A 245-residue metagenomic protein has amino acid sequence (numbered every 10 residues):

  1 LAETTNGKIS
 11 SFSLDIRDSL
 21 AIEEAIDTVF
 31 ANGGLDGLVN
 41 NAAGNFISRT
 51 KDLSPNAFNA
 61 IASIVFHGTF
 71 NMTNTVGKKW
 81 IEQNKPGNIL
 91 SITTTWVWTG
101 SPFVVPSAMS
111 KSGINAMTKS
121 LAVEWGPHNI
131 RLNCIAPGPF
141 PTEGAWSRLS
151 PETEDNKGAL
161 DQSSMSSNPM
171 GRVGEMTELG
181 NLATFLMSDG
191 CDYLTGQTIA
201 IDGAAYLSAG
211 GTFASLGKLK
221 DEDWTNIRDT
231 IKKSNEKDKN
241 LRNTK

Functional and structural regions predicted by a protein language model:
G34-D36, W80-T94, P127-I130, Q197: Active-site loop of short-chain dehydrogenase/reductase
R49-T50, S54-A62, S164: Substrate-binding pocket helix/loop in short-chain dehydrogenase/reductase
L53, G100-A108, S120, R148: Active-site loop-to-helix junction immediately N-terminal to the catalytic Tyr of the SDR YXXXK motif in Rossmann-fold
T73, S110, T118: Active-site helix of classical SDR
K78, V123-P127, D192: Alpha-helical segment proximal to the catalytic Tyr-Lys
P127, P139-S167, A209-D238: A glycine/serine/threonine-rich, flexible loop-to-helix segment that serves as the NAD(P) cofactor-binding "lid"
C134, N156-L194, I201-G203, R228-K245: C-terminal helical subdomain
